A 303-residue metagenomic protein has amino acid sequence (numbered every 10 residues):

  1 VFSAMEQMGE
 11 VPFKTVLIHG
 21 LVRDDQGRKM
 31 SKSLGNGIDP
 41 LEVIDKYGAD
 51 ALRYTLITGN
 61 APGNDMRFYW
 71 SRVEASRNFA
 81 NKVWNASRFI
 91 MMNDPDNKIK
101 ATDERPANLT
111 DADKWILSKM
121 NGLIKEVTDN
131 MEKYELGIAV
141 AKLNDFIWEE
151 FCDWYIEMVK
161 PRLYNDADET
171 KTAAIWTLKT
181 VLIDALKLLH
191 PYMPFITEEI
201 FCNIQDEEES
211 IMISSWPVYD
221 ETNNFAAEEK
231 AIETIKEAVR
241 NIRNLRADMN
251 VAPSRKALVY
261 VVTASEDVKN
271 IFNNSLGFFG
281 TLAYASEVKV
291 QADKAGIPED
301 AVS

Functional and structural regions predicted by a protein language model:
S3-A4: Hydrophobic "lid/gating" helix adjacent to the active-site nucleophile that controls access to an acyl-thioester pocket
Q7-D39, I44-D45, A49, Y69-S303: Feature 926 captures the class I aminoacyl-tRNA synthetase adenylation module centered on the KMSKS loop
Y54-T55, G59: Non-catalytic, structured segments within soluble enzyme domains
P62-N64: Transmembrane helix-loop junctions at the membrane interface of multipass transporters and ion channels
